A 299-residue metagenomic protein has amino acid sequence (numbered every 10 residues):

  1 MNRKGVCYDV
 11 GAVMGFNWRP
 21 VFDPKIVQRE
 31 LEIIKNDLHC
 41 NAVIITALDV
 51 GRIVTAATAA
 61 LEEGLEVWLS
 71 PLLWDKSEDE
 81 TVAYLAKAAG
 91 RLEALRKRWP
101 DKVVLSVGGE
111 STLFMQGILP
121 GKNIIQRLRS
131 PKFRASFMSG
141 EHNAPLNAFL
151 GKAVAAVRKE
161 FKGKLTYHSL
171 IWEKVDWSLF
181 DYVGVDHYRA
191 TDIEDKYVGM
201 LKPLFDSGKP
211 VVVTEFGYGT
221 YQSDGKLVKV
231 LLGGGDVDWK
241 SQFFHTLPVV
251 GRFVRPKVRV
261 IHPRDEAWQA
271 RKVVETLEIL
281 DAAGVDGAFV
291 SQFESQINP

Functional and structural regions predicted by a protein language model:
M1-I33, C40: Boundary/entry segment of secreted carbohydrate-active catalytic domains
N2-Y8, N41-I45, V67-P71, V103-V107 (+4 more regions): Hydrophobic faces of well-ordered beta-strands that scaffold small-molecule active sites in alpha/beta enzyme cores
K4, F216, G233-P299: Substrate-binding cleft of secreted/luminal carbohydrate-active enzymes
E30-A86, E141-T166: Aromatic-lined substrate-binding rim segments of carbohydrate-active enzymes
A42-V54, W74-Y84, W172-V175, Y188-K196 (+2 more regions): Acidic-and-aromatic substrate-binding clefts and catalytic sites of carbohydrate-active enzymes
I53, L61-E63, L69, H168-L201 (+1 more regions): Aromatic- and acid-rich polysaccharide-binding/catalytic face of secreted or lumenal carbohydrate-active enzymes
P71-L72, H142-K174, P210-Y221, V285-Q296: Aromatic-lined carbohydrate-recognition surfaces of secreted/lumenal glycan-active proteins
R91-N143, T166-W172, D286-E294: Active-site groove signature of glycoside hydrolases
